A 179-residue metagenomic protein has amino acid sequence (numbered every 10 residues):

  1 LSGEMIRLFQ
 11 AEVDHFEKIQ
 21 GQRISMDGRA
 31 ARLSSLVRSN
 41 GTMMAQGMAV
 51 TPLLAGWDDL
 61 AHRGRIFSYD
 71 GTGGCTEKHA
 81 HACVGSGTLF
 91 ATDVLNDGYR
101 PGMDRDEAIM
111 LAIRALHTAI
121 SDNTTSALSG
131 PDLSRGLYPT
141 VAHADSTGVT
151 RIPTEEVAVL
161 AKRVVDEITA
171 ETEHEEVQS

Functional and structural regions predicted by a protein language model:
L1-S179: Long, low-complexity N-terminal extensions
